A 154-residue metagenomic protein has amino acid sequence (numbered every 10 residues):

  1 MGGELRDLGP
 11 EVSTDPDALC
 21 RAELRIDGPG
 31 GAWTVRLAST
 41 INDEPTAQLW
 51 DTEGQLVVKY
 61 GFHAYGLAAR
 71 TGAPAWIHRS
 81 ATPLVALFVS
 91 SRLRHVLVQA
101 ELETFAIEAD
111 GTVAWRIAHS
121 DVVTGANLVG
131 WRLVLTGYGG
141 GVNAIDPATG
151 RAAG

Functional and structural regions predicted by a protein language model:
G2-S13, R36-E53, R79-L93, H119-R132: Repeated scaffold domains used in trafficking and secretory/extracellular systems, primarily beta-propellers
C20, T52-E53, Y60-F62, R92 (+4 more regions): Short loop/turn segments that connect beta-strands within the blades of beta-propeller domains, predominantly WD40
A22-N42, A73-S80, T112-T124, A153-G154: Aromatic (tryptophan-biased) beta-strands that constitute blades/sheets of beta-rich domains
L49-H78: Extracellular-facing segments of soluble proteins and assemblies that are Gly/Ser/Thr-biased and enriched in aromatics
Y65, F105-A106, N143: WD40 beta-propeller blade core
A69-T71, E108-T112, D146-T149: Short loop/turn segments that connect beta-strands within beta-propeller blades
G125-G154: Acidic, small-residue rich beta-repeat scaffolds with periodic aromatic anchors
